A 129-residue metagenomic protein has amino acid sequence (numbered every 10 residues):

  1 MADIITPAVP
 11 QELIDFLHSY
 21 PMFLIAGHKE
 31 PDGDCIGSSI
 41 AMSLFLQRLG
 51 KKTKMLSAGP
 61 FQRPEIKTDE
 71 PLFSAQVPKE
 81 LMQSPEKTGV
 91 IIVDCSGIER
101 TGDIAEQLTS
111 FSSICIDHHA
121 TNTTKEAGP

Functional and structural regions predicted by a protein language model:
M1-P129: Replace "Mg2+/Mn2+-dependent" with "divalent metal-dependent
